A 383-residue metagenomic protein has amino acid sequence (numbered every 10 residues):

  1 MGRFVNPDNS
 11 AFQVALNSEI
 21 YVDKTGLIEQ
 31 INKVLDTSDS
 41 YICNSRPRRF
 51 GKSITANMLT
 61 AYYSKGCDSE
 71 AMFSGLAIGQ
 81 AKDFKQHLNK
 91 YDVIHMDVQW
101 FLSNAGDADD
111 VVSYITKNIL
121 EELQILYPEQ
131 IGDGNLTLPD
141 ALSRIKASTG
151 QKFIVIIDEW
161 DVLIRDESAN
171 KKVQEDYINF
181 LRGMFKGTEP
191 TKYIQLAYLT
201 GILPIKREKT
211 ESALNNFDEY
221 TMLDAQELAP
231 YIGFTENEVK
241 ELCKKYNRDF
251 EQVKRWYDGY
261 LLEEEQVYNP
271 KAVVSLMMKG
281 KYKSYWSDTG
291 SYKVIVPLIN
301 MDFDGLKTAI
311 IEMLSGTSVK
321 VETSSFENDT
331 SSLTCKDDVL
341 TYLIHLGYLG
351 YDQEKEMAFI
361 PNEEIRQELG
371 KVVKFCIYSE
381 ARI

Functional and structural regions predicted by a protein language model:
M1-I383: Phosphate-binding site recognition
